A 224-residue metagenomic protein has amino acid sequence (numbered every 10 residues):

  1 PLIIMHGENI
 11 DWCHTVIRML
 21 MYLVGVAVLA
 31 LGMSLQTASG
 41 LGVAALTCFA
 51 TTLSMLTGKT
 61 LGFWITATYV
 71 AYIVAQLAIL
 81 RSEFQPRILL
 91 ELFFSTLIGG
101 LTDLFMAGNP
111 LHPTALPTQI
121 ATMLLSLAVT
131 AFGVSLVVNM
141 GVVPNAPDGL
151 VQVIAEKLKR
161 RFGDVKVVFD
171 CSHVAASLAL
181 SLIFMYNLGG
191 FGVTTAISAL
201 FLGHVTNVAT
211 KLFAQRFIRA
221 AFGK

Functional and structural regions predicted by a protein language model:
P1-K224: Core subunits and conserved enzymes of cellular information-processing and envelope-translocation systems across
